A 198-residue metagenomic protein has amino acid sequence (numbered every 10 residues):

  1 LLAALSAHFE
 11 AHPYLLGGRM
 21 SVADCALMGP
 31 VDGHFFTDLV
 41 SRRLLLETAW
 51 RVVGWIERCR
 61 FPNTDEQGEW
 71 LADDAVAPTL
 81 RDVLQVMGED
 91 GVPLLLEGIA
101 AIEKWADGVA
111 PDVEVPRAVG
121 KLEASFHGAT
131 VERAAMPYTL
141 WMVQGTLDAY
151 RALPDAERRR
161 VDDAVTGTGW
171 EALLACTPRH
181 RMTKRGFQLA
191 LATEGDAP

Functional and structural regions predicted by a protein language model:
L1-P198: C-terminal alpha-helical interaction module
